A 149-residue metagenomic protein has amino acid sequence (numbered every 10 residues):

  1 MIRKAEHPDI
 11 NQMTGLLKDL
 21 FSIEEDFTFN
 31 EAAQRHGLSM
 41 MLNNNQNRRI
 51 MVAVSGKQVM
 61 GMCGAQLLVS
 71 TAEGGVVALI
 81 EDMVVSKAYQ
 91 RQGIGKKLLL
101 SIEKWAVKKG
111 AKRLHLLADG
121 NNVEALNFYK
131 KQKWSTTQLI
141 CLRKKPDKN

Functional and structural regions predicted by a protein language model:
M1-G15: A short beta-loop-alpha structural element at the N-terminal edge of CoA-dependent acyl/N-acetyltransferase catalytic
K18-M40: Conserved GNAT-fold acetyl-CoA-binding loop/helix
M40-V52, L79: A short helix-loop-beta-strand connector motif used in the catalytic cores of GNAT acetyltransferases and, in some
V52, Q58-L67, V84: Conserved beta-strand in the GNAT
V85, R91-K104, K131: Conserved acetyl-CoA-binding loop-helix of GNAT-fold acetyltransferases
L99, A106-A118: Conserved GNAT acetyl-CoA-binding A-motif
L116-A125, R143, D147: Conserved beta-strand-loop-alpha-helix junction that forms the acyl-donor binding cleft
K130-L139: Conserved acetyl-CoA-binding loop of GNAT-fold acetyltransferases
